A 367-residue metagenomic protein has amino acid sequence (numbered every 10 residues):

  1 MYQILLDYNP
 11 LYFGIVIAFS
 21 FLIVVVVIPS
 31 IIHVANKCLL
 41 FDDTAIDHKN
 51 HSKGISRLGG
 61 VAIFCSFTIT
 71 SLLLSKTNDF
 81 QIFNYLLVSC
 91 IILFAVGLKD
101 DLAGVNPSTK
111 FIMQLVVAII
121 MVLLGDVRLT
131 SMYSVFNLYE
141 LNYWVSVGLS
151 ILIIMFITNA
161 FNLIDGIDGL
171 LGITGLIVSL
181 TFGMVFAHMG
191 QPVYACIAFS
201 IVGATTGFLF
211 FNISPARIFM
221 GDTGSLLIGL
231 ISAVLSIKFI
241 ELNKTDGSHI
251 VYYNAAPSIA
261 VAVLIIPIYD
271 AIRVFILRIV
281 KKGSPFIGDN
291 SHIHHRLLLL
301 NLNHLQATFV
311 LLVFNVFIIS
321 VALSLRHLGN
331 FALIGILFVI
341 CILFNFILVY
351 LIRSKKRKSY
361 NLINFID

Functional and structural regions predicted by a protein language model:
Y2-K37, C65-F80, N84-I91, L171-D367: Alpha-helical transmembrane segments
F21-L22, I92-L102: Transmembrane alpha-helical segments and their membrane-water interfaces
T44-S56, R217: Juxtamembrane helix-capping/reentrant segments at transmembrane boundaries
I69-Q81, K99-V105, V122-F136, L242-N243: Transmembrane alpha-helix boundary signature
I91-I92, V96, M113-R128, L149-N159 (+2 more regions): Membrane-embedded alpha-helical core segments of multi-pass
E140-L152, A195, A255: Membrane-interfacial loop-to-helix junctions in multi-pass transporters
